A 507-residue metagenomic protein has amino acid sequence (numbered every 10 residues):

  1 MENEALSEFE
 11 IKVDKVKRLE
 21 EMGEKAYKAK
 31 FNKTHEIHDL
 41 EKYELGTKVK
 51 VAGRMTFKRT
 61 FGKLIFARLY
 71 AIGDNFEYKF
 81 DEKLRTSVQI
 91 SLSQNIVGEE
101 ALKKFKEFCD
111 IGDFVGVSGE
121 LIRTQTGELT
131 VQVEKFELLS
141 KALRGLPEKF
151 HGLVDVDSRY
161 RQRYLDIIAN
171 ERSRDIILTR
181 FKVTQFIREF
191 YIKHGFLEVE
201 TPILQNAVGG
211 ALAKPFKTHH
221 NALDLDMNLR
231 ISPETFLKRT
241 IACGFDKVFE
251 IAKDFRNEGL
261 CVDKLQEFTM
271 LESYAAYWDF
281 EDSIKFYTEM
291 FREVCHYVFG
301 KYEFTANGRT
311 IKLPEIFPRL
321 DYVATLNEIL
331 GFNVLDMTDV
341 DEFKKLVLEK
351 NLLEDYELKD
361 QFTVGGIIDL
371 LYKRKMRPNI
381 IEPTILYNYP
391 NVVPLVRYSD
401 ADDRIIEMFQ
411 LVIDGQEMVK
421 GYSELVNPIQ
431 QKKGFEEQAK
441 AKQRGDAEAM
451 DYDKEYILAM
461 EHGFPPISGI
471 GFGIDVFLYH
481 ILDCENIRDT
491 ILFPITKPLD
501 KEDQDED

Functional and structural regions predicted by a protein language model:
E2, V16-M22, A26-D282, R292 (+2 more regions): Class II aminoacyl-tRNA synthetase-like tRNA-binding/catalytic domains
E2-E8, K50, F343: Extended, domain-scale alpha-helical bundle/helix-rich regions
E8, R180, D336: Charged, low-complexity surface patches
E8-I11, K17: Sliding clamp-binding short linear motifs that recruit DNA-associated proteins to replication/repair hubs
V49, F304, L411: Short aromatic-centered micro-motifs
P202-E293, K301, I311-K312, I316-D507: A translation/RNA-centric and nucleic-acid-associated enzymatic feature enriched in Class II aminoacyl-tRNA synthetases
A306-G308: Mixed-charge, glycine-rich, non-catalytic linkers/tails in nucleic-acid processing enzymes
